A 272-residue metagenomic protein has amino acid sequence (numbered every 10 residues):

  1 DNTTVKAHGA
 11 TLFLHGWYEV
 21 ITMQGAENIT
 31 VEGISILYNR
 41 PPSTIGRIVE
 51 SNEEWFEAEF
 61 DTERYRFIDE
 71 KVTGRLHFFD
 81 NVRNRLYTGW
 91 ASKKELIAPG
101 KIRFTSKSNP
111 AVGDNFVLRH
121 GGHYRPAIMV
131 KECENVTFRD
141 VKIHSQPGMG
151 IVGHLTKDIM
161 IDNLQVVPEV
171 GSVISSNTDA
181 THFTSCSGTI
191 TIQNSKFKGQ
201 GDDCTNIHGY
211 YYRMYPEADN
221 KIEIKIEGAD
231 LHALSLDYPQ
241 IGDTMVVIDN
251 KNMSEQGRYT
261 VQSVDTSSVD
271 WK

Functional and structural regions predicted by a protein language model:
D1-T4, F13-E32, L37-E57, G121-C133 (+2 more regions): Extracellular beta-strand-rich solenoid/capping regions of secreted or surface-exposed proteins that bind or remodel
N2, N28, I48, I68-T73 (+6 more regions): Glycine-centered loop/turn motifs
V5-A7, N28-G33, V112-G113, N135-D140 (+2 more regions): All-beta strand scaffolds that present successive hydrophobic residues in beta-strands
L14, Y38-R40, R47, F56-A98 (+1 more regions): Ser/Thr/Gly-rich low-complexity blocks that favor extended beta-strand/coil architectures
G16-T22, R119-I128, S145-M149, I174-F183 (+2 more regions): Extracellular beta-strand/beta-solenoid scaffold signature
E54-E63, L96-N109, N220-L231, V269-K272: Generic recognition of long tandem-repeat/solenoid scaffolds
A98-K101, K107-G148: Right-handed parallel beta-helix
H154, I159-K198, D203: Extended hydrophobic/aromatic segments used for targeting, binding, or gating
